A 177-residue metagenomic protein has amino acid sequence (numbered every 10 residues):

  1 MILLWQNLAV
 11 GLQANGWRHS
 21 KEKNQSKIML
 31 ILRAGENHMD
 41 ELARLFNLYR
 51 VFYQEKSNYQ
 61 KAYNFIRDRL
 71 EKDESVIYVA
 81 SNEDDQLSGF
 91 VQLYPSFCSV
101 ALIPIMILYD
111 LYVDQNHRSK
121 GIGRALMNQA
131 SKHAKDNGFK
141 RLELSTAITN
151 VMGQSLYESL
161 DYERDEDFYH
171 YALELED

Functional and structural regions predicted by a protein language model:
L30-R44: A short beta-loop-alpha structural element at the N-terminal edge of CoA-dependent acyl/N-acetyltransferase catalytic
F46-D68: Conserved GNAT-fold acetyl-CoA-binding loop/helix
R67-V79, I107: A short helix-loop-beta-strand connector motif used in the catalytic cores of GNAT acetyltransferases and, in some
V79, Q86-P95: Conserved beta-strand in the GNAT
L111-R118: A short, internal acetyl-CoA/4′-phosphopantetheine-binding micro-motif in the GNAT/acyltransferase core
D114, A125-R141, E163: Conserved acyl-CoA
S119-K132, S155, S159: Conserved acetyl-CoA-binding loop-helix of GNAT-fold acetyltransferases
K140, L144-G153, A172: Conserved beta-strand-loop-alpha-helix junction that forms the acyl-donor binding cleft
